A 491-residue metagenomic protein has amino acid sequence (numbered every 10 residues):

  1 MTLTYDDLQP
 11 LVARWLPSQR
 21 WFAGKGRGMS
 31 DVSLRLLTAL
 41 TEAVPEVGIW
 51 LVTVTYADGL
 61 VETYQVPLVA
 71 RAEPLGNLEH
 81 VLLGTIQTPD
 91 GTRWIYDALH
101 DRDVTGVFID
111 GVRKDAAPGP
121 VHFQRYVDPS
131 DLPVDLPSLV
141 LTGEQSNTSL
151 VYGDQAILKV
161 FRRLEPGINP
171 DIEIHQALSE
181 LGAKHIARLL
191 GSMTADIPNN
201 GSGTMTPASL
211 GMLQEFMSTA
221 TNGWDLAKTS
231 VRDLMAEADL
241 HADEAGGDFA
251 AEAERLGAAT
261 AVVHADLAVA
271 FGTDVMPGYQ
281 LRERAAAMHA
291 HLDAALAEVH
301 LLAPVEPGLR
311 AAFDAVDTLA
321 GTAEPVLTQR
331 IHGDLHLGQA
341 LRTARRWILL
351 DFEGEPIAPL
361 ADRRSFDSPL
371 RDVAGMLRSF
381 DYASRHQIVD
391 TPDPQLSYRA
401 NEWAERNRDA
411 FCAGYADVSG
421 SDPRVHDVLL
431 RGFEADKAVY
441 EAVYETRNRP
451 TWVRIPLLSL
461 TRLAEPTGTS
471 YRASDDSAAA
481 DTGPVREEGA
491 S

Functional and structural regions predicted by a protein language model:
M1-D31: Short Lys/Arg-enriched alpha/beta "domain-start" segment
V47-I49, V54-D293, R345-R346, E355-N401 (+1 more regions): Conserved ATP-binding subdomain of kinase catalytic cores across diverse folds
H122, V127-L136, D293-R330: An alpha-helical support segment within catalytic cores of ATP-dependent transferases
M276-D317, E402, R406-S419, V443: Active-site catalytic-loop/activation-segment of kinase and kinase-like phosphoryl-transfer enzymes
R330-G333, L337: Catalytic-loop of the protein kinase fold
Q339-L349: Conserved protein kinase catalytic/activation segment
P394, Y398-R424, G432-S491: ATP/Mg2+ or Mg2+-diphosphate-binding catalytic cores that bind nucleotide phosphates or diphosphates via glycine-rich
